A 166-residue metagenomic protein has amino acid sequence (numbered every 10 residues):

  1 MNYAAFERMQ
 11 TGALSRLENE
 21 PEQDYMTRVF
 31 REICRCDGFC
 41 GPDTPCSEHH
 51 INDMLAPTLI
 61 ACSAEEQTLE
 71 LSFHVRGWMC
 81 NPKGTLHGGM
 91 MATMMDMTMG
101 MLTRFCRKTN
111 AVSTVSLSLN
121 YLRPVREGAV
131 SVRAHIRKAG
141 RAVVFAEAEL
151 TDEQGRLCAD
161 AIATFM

Functional and structural regions predicted by a protein language model:
M1-M166: Terminal targeting signals and extreme-terminal segments of soluble enzymes
